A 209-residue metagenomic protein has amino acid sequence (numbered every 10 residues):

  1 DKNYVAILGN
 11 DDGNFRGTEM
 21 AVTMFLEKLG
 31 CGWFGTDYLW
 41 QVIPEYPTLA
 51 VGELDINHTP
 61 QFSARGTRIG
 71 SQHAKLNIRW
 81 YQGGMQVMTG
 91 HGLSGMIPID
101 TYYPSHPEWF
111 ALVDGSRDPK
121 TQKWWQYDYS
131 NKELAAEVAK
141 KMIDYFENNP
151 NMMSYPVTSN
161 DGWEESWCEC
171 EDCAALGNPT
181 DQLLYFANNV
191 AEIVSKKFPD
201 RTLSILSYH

Functional and structural regions predicted by a protein language model:
D1-S207: Feature activates predominantly on carbohydrate-active enzymes
